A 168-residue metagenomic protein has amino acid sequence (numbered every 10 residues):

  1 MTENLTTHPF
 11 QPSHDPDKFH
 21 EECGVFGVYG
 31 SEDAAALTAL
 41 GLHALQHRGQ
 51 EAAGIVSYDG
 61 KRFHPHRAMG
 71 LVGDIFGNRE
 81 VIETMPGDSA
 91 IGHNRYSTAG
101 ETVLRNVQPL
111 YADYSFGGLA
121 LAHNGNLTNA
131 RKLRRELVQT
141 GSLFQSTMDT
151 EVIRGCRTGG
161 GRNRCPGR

Functional and structural regions predicted by a protein language model:
M1-R168: Conserved short alpha-helical segments that host acidic/polar catalytic motifs at enzyme active sites
